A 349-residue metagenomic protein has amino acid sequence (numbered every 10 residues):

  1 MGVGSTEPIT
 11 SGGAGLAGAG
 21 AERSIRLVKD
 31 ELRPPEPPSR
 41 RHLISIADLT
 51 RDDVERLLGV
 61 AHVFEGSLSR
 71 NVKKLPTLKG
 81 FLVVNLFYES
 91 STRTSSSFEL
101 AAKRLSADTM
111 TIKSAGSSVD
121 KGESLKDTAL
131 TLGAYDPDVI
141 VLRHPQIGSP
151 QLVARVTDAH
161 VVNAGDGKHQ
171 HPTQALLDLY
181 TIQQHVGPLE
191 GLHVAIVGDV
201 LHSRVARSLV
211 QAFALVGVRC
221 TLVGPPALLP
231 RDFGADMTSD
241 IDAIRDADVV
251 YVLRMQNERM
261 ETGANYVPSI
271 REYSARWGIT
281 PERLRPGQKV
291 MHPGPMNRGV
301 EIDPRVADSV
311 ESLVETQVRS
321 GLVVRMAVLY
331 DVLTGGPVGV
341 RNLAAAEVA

Functional and structural regions predicted by a protein language model:
G20-L100: Positively charged, low-complexity intrinsically disordered leader regions
R41, R70-Q183, R298: Phosphate/diphosphate ligand-binding glycine-rich loop within oxidoreductases
L78-V83, E190-L192, G287: Phosphate-coordination loops involved in phosphoryl transfer and adenosine-cofactor binding
Y88-L100, Q184-L253: Glycine-rich phosphate/diphosphate-binding loop of Rossmann-like nucleotide-binding domains
L105, V156-D158, V216, F233 (+2 more regions): Short, structured coil segments at secondary-structure junctions
D232-R305: Rossmann-like adenosine-cofactor binding region
G287-A349: Adenosine-phosphate binding glycine-rich loop
